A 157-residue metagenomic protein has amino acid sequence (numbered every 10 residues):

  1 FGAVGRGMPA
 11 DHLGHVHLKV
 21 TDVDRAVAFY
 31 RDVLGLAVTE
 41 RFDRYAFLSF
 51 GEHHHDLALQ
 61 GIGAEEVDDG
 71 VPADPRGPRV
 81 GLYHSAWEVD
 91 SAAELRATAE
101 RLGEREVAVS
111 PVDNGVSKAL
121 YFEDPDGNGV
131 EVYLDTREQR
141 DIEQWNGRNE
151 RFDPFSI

Functional and structural regions predicted by a protein language model:
F1-R6, A99-I157: Vicinal oxygen chelate
P9, Y30, A46-L48: Hydrophobic, helix-prone linear segments
H12-T21, G70-R101, K118-N128: Vicinal oxygen chelate
G14, L34-G35, R44, Y83 (+2 more regions): Residue-level marker for the onset of beta-strands and adjacent loop->beta junctions in well-ordered domains
D22-A37, T98-R101: Amphipathic alpha-helical segments
A26, H55, E94: Short phosphate-engaging motifs
A37-R79, N114, E123, G129-T136: Conserved short beta-strand elements that form part of the metal-binding/catalytic scaffold of enzyme active sites
